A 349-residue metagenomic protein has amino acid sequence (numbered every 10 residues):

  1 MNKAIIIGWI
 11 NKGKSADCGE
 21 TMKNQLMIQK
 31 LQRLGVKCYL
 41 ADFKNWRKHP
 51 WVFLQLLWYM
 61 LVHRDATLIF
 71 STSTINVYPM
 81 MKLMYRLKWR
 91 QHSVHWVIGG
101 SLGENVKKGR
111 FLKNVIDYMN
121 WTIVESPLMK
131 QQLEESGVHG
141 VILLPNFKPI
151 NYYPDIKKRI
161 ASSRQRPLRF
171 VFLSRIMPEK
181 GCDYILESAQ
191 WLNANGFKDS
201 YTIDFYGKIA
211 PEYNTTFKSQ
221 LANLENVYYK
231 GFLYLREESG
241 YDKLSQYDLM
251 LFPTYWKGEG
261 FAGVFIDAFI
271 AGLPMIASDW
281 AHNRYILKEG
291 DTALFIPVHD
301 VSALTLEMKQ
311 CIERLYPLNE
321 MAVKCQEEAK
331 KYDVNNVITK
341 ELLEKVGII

Functional and structural regions predicted by a protein language model:
M22-L26, M177-W191: A conserved mid-protein helix/loop that constitutes part of the nucleotide-sugar donor-binding site
D42-N45, Y201-T215, G231-F232: Glycosyltransferase donor-sugar binding loop
S73-V77, Q91-G109, Y118-W121: A short, histidine- and acid-enriched strand-loop-helix "catalytic/donor-clamping" loop that lines the nucleotide-sugar
D117-D155: Donor nucleotide-sugar binding/catalytic pocket of nucleotide-sugar-dependent glycosyltransferases
T215-R236: Nucleotide-activated donor-binding/catalytic signature segment of Leloir-type glycosyltransferases, i.e., the conserved
L251, I270, P274-A277: Short hydrophobic beta-strand element within catalytic cores of glycosyltransferases and related nucleotide-activated
E289-G290, L294-V301, Q310-Y316: Conserved acidic donor-binding segment of nucleotide-sugar-dependent glycosyltransferases
Y316-V346: A charged, aromatic-enriched C-terminal amphipathic alpha-helix characteristic of glycosyltransferases across folds
